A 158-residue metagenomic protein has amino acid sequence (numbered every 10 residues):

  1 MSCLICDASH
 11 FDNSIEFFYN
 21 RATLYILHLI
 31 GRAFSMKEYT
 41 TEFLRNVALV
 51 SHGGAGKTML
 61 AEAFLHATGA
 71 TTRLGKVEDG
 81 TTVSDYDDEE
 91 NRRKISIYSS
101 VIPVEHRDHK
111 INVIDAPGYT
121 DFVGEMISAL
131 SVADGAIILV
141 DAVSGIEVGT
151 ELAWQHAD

Functional and structural regions predicted by a protein language model:
C3-C6: Cysteine-centered motifs
D12, A33-F34, T58: Glycine-centered signal
E16-S35: Short, Lys/Arg-enriched N-terminal segments with co-localized hydrophobic residues within the first ~10-30 amino acids
K37-V148, A153-Q155: Conserved P-loop/Walker A NTP-binding site and adjacent catalytic elements of P-loop NTPases
D158: Anion (oxyanion) recognition and catalysis
